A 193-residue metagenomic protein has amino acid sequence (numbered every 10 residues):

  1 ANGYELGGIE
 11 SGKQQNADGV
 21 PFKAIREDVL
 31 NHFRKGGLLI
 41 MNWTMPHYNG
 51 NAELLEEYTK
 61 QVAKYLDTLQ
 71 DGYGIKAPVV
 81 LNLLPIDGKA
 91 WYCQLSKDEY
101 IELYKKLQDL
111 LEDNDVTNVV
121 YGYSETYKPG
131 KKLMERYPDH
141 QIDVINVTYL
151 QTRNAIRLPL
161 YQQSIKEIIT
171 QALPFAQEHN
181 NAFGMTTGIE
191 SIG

Functional and structural regions predicted by a protein language model:
A1, P21-D28, K128-Y137: Short, acidic/polar
A1-L6, L38-W43, P78-L83, V120-Y123 (+2 more regions): Structural recognition of the beta-strand scaffold that forms the well-ordered cores of secreted hydrolase catalytic
L6, A24, M45, G50 (+5 more regions): Intrinsically disordered, low-complexity regions enriched in small/polar residues
G7-T117: Substrate-binding cleft of extracellular glycoside hydrolase catalytic domains
G8-S11, P46-Y48, P85-K89, T126-K131 (+2 more regions): Solvent-exposed loop/turn segments at secondary-structure junctions within structured extracellular/periplasmic domains
P78-P85, Y104-K131, N180-I192: Aromatic-lined carbohydrate-recognition surfaces of secreted/lumenal glycan-active proteins
L95-K128, P138-V144, L150, I169-A176: Extracytoplasmic, non-cytosolic globular domains
G130-I192: Glycoside hydrolase catalytic-domain groove-lining segments
